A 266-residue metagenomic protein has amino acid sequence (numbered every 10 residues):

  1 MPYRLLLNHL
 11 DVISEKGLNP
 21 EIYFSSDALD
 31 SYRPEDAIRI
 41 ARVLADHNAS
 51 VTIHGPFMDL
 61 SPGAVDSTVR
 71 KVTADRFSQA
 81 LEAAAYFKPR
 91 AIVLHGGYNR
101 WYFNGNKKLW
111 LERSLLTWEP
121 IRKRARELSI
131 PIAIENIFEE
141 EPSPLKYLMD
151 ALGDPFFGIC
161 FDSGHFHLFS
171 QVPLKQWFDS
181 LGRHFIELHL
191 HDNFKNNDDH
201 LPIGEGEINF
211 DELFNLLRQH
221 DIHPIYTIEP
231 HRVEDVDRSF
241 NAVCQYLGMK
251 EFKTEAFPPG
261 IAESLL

Functional and structural regions predicted by a protein language model:
M1, P20-I22, V51-H54, I92-L94 (+4 more regions): Hydrophobic faces of well-ordered beta-strands that scaffold small-molecule active sites in alpha/beta enzyme cores
M1-L81, A85, K146, M249 (+1 more regions): N-terminal pre-domain/capping segments
M1-N8, F24-D36, S61-G63, W101-Y102 (+4 more regions): Acidic-and-aromatic substrate-binding clefts and catalytic sites of carbohydrate-active enzymes
L7-S14, P142-F157, H167-L266: Histidine-acidic metal/acid-base catalytic patches
G17-L18, A84, P89, F185 (+1 more regions): A structural motif
P34-R39, V69-F77, K107-W118, Q171-S180 (+1 more regions): Charged helix-capping and loop-helix junction motifs
I40-M58, R113-E127, F210-L213: Alpha-helix-loop-beta-strand connector modules within alpha/beta enzyme cores
G63-G158: Active-site acidic/histidine proton-transfer and metal-coordination neighborhood in alpha/beta enzyme cores
